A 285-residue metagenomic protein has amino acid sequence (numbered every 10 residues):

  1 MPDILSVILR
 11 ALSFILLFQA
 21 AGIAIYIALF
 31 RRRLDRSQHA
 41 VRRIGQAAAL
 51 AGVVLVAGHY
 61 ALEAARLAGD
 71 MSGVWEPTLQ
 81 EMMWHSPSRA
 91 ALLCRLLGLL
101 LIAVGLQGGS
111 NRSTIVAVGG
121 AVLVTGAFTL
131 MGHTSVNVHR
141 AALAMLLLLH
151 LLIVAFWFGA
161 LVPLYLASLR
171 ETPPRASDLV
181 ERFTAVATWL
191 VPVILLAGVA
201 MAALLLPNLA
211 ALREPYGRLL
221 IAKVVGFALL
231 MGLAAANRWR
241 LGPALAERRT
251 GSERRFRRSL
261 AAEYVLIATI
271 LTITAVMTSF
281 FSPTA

Functional and structural regions predicted by a protein language model:
M1-A285: Polytopic transmembrane helical bundles with strong interfacial aromatic enrichment
